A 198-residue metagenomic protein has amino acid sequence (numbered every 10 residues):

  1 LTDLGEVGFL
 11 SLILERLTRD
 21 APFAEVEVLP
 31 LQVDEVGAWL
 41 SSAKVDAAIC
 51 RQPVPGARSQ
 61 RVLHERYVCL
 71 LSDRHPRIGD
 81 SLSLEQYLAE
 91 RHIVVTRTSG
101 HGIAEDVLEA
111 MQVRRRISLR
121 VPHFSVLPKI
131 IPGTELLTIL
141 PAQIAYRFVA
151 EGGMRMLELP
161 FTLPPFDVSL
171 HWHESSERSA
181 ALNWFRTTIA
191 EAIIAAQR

Functional and structural regions predicted by a protein language model:
L1-P55, V121: Central regulatory/effector-binding core of bacterial HTH transcription factors
G8-L10, R51, R77-I78, E90-Q112 (+4 more regions): Secondary-structure junction motif
I13-P22, E85-Q86, H101-R115: Ligand-binding cleft/hinge of the Venus flytrap
T18, R58-R61, S83-E85, E109 (+3 more regions): Short secondary-structure boundary/capping segments
R19-F23, G133, A142-R155, F161-R198: C-terminal effector-binding regulatory domain of bacterial HTH transcription factors
Q32-V45, C50, T98-R155: Hydrophobic hinge/microswitch elements
A57-H92, L182: Flexible hinge/capping segments at coil-to-helix
R58-V68, D73, L119, L137-T138 (+2 more regions): Short beta-strand->loop
